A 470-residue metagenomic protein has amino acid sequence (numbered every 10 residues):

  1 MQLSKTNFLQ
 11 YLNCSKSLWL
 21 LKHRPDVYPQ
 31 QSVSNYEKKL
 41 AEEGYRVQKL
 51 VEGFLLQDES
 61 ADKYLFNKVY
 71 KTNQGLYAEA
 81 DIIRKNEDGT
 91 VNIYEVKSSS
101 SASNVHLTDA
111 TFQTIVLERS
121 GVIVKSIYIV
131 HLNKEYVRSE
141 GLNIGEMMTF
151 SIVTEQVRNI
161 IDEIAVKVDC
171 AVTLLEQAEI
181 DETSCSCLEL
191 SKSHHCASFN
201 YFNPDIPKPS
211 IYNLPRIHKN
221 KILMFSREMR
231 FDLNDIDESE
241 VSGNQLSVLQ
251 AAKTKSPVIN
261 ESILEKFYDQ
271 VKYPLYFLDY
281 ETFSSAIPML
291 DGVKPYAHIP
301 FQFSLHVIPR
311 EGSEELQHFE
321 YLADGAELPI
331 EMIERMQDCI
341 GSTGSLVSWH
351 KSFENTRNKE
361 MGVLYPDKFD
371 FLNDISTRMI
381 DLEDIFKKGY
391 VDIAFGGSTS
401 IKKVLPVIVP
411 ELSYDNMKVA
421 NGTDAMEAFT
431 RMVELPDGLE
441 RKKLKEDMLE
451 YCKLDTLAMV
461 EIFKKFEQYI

Functional and structural regions predicted by a protein language model:
M1-T90, K219-S247, A251-T254: Metal-dependent nuclease catalytic cores that hydrolyze phosphodiester bonds in DNA/RNA, characterized by
L20-L21, D205-I206, L223, S285-P288: Short helix/loop capping segments that flank catalytic or ligand/cofactor-binding pockets
Q48, E52, I263-S342, V363: Conserved RNase H-like, two-metal-ion catalytic cores of nucleic-acid enzymes
D62-Y70, Y77-R84, I93-V96, N104-A171 (+1 more regions): Conserved DEDDh/DEDDy metal-dependent 3′-5′ exonuclease domain
S98, T282-S284, D384: Short, glycine/acidic-enriched loop or turn micro-motifs at the edges of active sites
L142-K208, K219, E228, G396 (+1 more regions): Acidic, Mg2+-coordinating catalytic module of metal-dependent nucleases/exonucleases that use a two-metal-ion mechanism
T183-D235, K266, L275, D324-M332 (+3 more regions): Helix-loop elements that line ligand-binding/catalytic pockets
L233-I287: Long, highly charged low-complexity segments
